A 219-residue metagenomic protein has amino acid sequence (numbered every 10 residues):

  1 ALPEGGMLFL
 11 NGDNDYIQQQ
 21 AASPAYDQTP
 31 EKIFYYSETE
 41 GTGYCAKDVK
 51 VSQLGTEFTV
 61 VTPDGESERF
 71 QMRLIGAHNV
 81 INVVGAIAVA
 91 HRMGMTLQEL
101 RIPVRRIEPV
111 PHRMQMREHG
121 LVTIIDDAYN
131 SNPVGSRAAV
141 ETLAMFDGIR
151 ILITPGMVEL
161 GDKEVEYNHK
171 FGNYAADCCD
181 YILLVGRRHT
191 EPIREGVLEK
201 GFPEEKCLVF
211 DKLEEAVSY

Functional and structural regions predicted by a protein language model:
A1-E4, A175: Substrate-engagement module of ASCE P-loop NTPases
E4-L8, I149: Short glycine-dipeptide loop
G12-D15, E38-T39, R187-T190: Short, polar loop motifs at secondary-structure junctions
Y16, K50: Short phosphate-coordinating micro-motif centered on Lys-Gly-acidic
A21, A25-K32, L54, D64-G65 (+3 more regions): ATP-dependent carboxylate-amine ligase
V51-E57: A short, compositionally biased
T59-P63: A generic structural motif
